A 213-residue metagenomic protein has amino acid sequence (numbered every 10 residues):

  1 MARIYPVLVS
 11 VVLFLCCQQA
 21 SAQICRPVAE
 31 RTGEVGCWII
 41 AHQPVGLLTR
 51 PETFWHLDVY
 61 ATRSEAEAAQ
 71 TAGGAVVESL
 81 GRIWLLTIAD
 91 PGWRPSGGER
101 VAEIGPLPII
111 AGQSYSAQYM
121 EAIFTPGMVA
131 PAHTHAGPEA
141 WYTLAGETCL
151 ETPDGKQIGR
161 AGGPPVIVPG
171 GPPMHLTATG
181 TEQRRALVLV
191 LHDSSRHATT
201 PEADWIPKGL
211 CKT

Functional and structural regions predicted by a protein language model:
Y5-Q18: Bacterial N-terminal signal peptides
A20-A22: Boundary at the C-terminal end of the N-terminal hydrophobic targeting segment
V28-T32, D58-E65, G112, F124 (+1 more regions): Short acidic-glycine-tyrosine-enriched beta hairpin
E30-R31, A136-D154: Glycine- and acidic-residue-biased ligand/ion/polar-headgroup-sensing regions
C37-A41, R50-A61, S79-V129, R184 (+1 more regions): A short glycine-rich, His/Asp/Glu-containing loop-to-beta-strand
W38-A41, A117-H135, K156-A161, P165-P173 (+1 more regions): Conserved short histidine dyad/triad with adjacent acidic residue
E78-I83, C149, P169-H197: Ligand-binding loop in jelly-roll beta-barrel domains
H197-T213: Short, low-complexity, Pro/Ser/Thr/Gly-rich segments in the mature regions of secreted, periplasmic
